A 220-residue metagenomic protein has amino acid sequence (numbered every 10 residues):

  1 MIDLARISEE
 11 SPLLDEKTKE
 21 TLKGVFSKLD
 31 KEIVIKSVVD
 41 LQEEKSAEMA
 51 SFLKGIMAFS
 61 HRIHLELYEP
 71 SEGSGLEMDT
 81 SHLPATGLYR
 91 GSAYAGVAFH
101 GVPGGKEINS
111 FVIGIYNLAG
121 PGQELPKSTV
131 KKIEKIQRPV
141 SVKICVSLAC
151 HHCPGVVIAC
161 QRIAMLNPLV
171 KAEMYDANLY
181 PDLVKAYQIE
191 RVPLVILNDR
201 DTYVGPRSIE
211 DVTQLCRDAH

Functional and structural regions predicted by a protein language model:
I2-E32, F111-Q137: N-terminal leader/targeting and pre-domain segments
L13, K17-S60, E134-P168: Local sequence-structure signature of Cys/Sec-based thiol-disulfide redox active-site neighborhoods
D40-L41, H61-G73, P168-D182: Thiol-based oxidoreductase modules, predominantly thioredoxin-like and allied folds used for disulfide exchange
S71-M78, E107, Y180-D182, I209: A short acidic, often aromatic-flanked loop/helix-cap motif at beta-alpha or helix-coil junctions that lines enzyme
G73-V97, A186-N198: Structural micro-motif
L88-G122, I196-H220: Non-catalytic, surface beta->alpha helical segment in thiol-disulfide oxidoreductase systems
I163, N167-H220: C-terminal, charge/polar-rich interaction regions
